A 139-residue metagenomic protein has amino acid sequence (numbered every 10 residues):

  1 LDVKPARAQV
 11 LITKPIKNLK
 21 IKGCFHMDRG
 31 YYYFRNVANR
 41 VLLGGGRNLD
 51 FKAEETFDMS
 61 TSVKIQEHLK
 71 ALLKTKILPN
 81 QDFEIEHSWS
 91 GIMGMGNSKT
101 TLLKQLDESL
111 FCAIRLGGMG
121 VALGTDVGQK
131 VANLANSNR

Functional and structural regions predicted by a protein language model:
L1-L42: Flavin-dependent oxidoreductases
P15, N36-A38, G44-G45, H87 (+2 more regions): Pocket-edge structural micro-motifs
I16-N18, N48-L49, G117-M119: Short, glycine-/Ser/Thr-/acidic-enriched flexible segments
K17-L19, E55-S90: Flavin-binding catalytic cores
G23, E55-F57, L116: Short, solvent-exposed loop/turn segments at secondary-structure boundaries
Y33, D50-K52, M95, G120: Flexible loop/turn segments at secondary-structure boundaries
G46-T56: Amphipathic alpha-helix from the class-I
T75-R139: C-terminal catalytic lobe of FAD-dependent flavoproteins
